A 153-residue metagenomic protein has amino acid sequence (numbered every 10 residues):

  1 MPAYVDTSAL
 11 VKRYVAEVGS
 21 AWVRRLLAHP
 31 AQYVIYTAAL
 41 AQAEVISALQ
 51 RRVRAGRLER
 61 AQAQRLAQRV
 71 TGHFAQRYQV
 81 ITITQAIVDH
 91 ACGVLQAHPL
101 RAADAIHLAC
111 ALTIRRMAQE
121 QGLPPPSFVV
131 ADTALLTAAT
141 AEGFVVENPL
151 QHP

Functional and structural regions predicted by a protein language model:
M1, Q32-I35, R77-Q79, L123-S127: Short active-site oxyanion
M1-A41, R52-R65, F144-V145, L150-P153: Short, well-structured N-terminal submotif of metal-dependent ribonuclease cores
P2, T113-P153: Acidic, PIN/NYN-like endoribonuclease modules and their adjacent C-terminal/linker elements
L10, A41, I87, H107 (+1 more regions): Alpha-helix capping/helix-boundary segments
T37, T82, A102-A105, V130: Short beta-strand scaffold positions
I46, Q50, C92-L95: Amphipathic alpha-helical segments within well-ordered protein domains
R51-Q85: Helix-adjacent hinge/juxtasegments
A75-H98, A105-I114: Acidic catalytic patch
